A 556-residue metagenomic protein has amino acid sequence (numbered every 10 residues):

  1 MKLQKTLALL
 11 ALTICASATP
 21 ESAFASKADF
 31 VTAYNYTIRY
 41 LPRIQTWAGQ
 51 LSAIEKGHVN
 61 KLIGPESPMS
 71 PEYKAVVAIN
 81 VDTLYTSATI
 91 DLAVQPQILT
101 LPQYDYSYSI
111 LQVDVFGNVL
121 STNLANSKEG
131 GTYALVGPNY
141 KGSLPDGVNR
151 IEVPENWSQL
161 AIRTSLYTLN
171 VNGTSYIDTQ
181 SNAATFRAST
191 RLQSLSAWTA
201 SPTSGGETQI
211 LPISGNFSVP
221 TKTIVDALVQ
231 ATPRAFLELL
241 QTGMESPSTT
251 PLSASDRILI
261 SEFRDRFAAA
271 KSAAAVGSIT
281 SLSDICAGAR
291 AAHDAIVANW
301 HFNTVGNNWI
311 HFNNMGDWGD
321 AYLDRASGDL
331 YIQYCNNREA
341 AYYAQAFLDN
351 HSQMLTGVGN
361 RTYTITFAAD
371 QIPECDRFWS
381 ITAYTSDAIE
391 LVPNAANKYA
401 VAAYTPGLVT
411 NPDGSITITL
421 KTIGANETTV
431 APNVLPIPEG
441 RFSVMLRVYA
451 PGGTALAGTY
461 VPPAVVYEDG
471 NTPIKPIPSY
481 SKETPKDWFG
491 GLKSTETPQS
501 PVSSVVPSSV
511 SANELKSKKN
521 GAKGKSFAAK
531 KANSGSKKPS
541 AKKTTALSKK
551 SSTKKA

Functional and structural regions predicted by a protein language model:
M1-P20: Fungal secretory targeting signals
T19-E496: A compositional/structural signature for long, glycine/proline-rich flexible linkers and loops on extracytoplasmic
H58, A78-N80, S511, K518 (+1 more regions): Intrinsically disordered, low-complexity peptide-like regions
F489-L492, V502-V506, V510, L515 (+2 more regions): Hydrophobic/aromatic hotspots within intrinsically disordered, low-complexity regions
N513-A556: Polycationic, low-complexity disordered segments in secreted or periplasmic proteins
